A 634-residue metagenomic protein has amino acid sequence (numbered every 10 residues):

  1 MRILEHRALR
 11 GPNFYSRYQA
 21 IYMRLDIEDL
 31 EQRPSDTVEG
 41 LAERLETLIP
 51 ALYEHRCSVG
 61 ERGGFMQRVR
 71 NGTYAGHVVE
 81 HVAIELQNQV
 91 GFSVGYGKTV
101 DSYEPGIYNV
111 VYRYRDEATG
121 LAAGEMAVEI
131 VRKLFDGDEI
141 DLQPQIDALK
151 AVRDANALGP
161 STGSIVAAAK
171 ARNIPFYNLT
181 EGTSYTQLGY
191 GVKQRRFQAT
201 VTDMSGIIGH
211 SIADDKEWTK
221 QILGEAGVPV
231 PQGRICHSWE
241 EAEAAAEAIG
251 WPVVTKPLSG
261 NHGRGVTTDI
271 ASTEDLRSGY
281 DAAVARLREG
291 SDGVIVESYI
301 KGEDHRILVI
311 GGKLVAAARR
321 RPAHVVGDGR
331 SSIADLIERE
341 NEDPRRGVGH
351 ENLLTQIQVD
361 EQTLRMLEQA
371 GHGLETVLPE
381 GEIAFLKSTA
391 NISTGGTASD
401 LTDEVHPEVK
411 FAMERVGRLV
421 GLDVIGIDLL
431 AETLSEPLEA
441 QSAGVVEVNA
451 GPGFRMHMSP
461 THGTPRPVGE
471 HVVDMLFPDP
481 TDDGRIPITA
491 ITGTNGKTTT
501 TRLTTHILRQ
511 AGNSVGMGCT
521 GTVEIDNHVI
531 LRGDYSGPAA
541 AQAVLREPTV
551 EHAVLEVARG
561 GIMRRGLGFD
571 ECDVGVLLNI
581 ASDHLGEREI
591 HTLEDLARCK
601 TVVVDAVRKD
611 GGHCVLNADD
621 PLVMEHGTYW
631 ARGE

Functional and structural regions predicted by a protein language model:
M1-A171, V309, K313-D335, Q362 (+2 more regions): ATP-dependent carboxylate activation and anion-phosphoryl transfer catalytic cores that bind Mg-ATP to form
G40, R195-D360, P407: Active-site nucleotide/adenylate-binding loops and adjacent lid/helix of ATP-dependent enzymes
P105-I107, V111-A248, N261: Conserved N-proximal alpha/beta basic substrate-recognition cap immediately N-terminal to, or forming the N-lobe
R196-M204, T219, G224-A226, M517-D526 (+1 more regions): Gly-rich Lys/Arg/Thr-decorated short loops/hinges at beta-loop-alpha junctions or inter-strand turns that position
P344-F385: Conserved ATP-utilizing enzyme core subdomain
D479-I525: Walker A (P-loop) phosphate-binding motif
V529-A631: Flexible active-site lid/hinge loop adjacent to a nucleotide/diphosphate and Mg2+-phosphate binding pocket
